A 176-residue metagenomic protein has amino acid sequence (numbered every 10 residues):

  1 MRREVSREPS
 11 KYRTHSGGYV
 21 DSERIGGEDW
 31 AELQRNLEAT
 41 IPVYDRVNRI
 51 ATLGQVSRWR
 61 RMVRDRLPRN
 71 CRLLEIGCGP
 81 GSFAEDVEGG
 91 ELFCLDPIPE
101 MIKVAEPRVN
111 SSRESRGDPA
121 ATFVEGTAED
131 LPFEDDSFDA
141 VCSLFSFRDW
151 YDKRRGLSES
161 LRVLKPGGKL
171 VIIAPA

Functional and structural regions predicted by a protein language model:
R2-E32: N-terminal auxiliary segments of SAM/dcSAM-dependent transferases
I41-L53: Class I SAM-dependent methyltransferase Rossmann-like catalytic core, especially the SAM/SAH-binding loop
T52-N70: Conserved alpha-helix/loop element of class I SAM-dependent methyltransferases that forms part of the SAM/SAH-binding
L74-D130: Class I SAM-dependent methyltransferase SAM/SAH-binding core
E129-V141: A short acidic, Gly/Pro-enriched loop at the edge of an enzyme's catalytic core that lines a small-molecule cofactor
A140-D152: A short SAM/SAH-binding and catalytic strip from SAM-dependent methyltransferases
R154-P166: A short glycine-rich, Lys/Arg-flanked "PGG" loop and its adjoining helix->strand segment in the class I
G168-P175: Conserved beta-strand signature within the Rossmann-like core of class I S-adenosyl-L-methionine
